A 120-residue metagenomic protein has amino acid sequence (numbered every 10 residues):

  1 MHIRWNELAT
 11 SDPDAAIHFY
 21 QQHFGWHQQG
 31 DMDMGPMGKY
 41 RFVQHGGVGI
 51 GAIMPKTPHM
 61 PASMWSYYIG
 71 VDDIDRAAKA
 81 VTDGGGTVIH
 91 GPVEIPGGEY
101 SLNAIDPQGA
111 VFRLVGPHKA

Functional and structural regions predicted by a protein language model:
M1-I17, M64-Y67, V115-A120: N-terminal beta-strand motif that seeds the catalytic metal site of vicinal oxygen chelate
E7-V48, D83: Core segments of cupin and vicinal oxygen chelate
D12-D14, H45, I69-V111: Vicinal oxygen chelate
Q28, P58-P61, G98, F112: Hydrophobic/basic alpha-helical segments enriched in Actinobacteria
Q28-G30, G51-A52, V88-G91: A short linear hydrophobic-aromatic micro-motif
M34-K39, P61-S63, I95-Y100: Short acidic/glycine-enriched loop/turn segments that link adjacent beta-strands
G51-M54, N103, F112-R113: Conserved beta-strand in the GNAT
